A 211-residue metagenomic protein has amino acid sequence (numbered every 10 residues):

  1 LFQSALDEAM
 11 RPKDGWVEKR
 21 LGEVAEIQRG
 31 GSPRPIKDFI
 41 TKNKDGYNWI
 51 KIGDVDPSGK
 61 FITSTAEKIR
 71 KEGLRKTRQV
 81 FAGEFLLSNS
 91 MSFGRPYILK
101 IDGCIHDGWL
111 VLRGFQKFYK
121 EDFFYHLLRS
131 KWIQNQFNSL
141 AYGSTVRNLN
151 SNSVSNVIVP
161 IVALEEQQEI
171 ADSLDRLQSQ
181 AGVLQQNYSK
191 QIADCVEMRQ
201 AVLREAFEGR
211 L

Functional and structural regions predicted by a protein language model:
L1-P33, S58, N156, P160 (+4 more regions): Non-catalytic DNA-recognition/assembly elements of restriction-modification systems
V17, R34-T41, S139-A141: Short coil/turn segments at secondary-structure boundaries
L21-E26, D56-I62, I98-G103, L110-I161: Basic, amphipathic alpha-helical recognition segments used for DNA target recognition
G22-F39, G53-A82: Sequence-specific dsDNA recognition surfaces
G73-L74, G143, Q186: Short, solvent-exposed loop/turn positions at domain surfaces that link secondary-structure elements or cap domain
L87-S88: A generic structural signal for residues embedded in beta-strands
